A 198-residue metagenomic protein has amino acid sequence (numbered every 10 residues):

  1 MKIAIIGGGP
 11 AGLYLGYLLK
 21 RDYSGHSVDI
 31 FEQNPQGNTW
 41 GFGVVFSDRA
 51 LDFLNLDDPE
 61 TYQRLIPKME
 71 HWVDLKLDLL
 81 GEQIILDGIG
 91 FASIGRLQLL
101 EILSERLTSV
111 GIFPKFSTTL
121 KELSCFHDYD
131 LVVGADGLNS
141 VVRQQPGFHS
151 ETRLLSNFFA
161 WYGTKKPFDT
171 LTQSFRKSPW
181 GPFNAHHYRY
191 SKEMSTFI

Functional and structural regions predicted by a protein language model:
M1-A11: Beta1/beta-strand and adjacent pyrophosphate-binding region of the FAD-binding site in flavoprotein oxidoreductases
I3, H26-V28, V132: Hydrophobic anchor at the start of a short beta-strand that flanks the dinucleotide cofactor-binding loop
A11, Q36, N139: Conserved Rossmann-like nucleotide-cofactor binding loop
L18-G41: Glycine-rich FAD pyrophosphate-binding loop
D29, F113-K115: General small-molecule cofactor/ligand-binding pocket signal
G37-R106: Active-site-adjacent segment of FAD-dependent monooxygenases/related oxidoreductases
E105, D128-I198: Conserved FAD-binding catalytic core of PHBH/FMO-like flavoproteins
F116-F126: A conserved short coil-to-beta-strand element within the FAD-binding core of flavoproteins
